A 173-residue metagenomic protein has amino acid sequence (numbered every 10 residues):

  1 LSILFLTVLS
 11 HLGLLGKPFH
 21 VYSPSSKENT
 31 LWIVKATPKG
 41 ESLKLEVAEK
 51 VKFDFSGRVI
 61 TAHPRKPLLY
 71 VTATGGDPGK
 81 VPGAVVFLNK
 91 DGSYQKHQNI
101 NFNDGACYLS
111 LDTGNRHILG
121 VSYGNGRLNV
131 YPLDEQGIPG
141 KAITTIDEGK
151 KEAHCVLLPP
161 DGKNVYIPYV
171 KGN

Functional and structural regions predicted by a protein language model:
S2-H11: Bacterial N-terminal signal peptides
G16-T37: An edge-strand/N-cap motif at the start of beta-rich repeat modules
K17, H63-K66, T113-N115, P160-D161: Residue-level detector of Asp-centered blade-edge/turn motifs that repeat once per structural unit in beta-propeller
E28-N29, G75-G79, G124-R127, K171-N173: Short glycine/acidic-enriched loop and turn motifs that connect beta-strands
V34-S42, V86-G92, Y131-I138: Short loop/turn segments immediately following beta-strands, especially the blade-tip and inter-blade linker loops
K96-P159: Asp-box/WD-like beta-propeller blade repeats and closely related beta-sheet repeat scaffolds
